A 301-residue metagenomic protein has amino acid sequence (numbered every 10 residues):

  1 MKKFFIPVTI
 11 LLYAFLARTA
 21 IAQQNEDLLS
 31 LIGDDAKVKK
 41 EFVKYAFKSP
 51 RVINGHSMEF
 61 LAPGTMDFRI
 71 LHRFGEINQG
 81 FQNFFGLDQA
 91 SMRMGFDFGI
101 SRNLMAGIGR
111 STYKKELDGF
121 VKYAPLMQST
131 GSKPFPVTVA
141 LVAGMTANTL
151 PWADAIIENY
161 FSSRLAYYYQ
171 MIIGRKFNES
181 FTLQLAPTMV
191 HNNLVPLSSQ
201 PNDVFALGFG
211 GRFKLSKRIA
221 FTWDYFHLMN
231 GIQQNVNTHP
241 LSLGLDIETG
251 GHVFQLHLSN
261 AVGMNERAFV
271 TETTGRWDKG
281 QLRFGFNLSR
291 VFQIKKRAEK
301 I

Functional and structural regions predicted by a protein language model:
M1-N25: Bacterial Sec-dependent N-terminal signal peptides
Q23-I157, L165-Y169, G174-L185, M189-N193 (+3 more regions): Transmembrane beta-barrel domains of Gram-negative outer membranes and organellar outer membranes
L194-V195, S199: Extended, charged alpha-helical interaction scaffolds
P201-A206, N237-L241: Charged helix-capping and loop-helix junction motifs
K217-T222, L228: Extended serine/threonine-enriched, polar tracts that run as long, contiguous segments within proteins
